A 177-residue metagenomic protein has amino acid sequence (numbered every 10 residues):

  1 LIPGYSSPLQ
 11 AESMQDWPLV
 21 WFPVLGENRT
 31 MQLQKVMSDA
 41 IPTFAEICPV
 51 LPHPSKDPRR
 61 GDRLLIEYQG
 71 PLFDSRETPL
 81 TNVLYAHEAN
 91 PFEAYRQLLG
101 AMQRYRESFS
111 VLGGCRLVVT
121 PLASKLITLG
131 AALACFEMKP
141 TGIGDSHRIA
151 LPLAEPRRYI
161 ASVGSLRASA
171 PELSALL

Functional and structural regions predicted by a protein language model:
L1-L177: Long, low-complexity, Lys/Arg-enriched
